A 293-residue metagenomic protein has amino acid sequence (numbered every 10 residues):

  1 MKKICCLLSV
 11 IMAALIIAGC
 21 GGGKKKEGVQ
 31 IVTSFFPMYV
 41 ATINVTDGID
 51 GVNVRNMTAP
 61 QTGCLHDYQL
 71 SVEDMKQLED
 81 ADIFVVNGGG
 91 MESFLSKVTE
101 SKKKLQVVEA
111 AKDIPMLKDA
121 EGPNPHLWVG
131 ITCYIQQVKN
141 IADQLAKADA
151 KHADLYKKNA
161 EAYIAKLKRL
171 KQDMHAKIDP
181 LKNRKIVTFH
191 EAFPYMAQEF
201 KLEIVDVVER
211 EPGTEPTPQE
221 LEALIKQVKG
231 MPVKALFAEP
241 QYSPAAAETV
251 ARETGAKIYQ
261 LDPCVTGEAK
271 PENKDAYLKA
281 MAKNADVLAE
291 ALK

Functional and structural regions predicted by a protein language model:
M1-V29: Short, low-complexity disordered leader/linker segments with a strong preference for bacterial N-terminal type II
C20-K293: Extracytoplasmic metal-acquisition and chelation regions
